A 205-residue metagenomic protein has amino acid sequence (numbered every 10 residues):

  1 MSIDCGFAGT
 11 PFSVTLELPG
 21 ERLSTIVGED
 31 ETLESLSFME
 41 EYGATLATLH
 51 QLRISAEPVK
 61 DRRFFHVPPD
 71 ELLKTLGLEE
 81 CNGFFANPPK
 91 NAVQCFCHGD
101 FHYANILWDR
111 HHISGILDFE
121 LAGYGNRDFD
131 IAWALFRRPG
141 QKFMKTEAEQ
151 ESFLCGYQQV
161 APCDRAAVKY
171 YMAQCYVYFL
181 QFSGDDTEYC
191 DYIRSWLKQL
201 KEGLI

Functional and structural regions predicted by a protein language model:
M1-F7, H112-S114, G125, E202-I205: Conserved NTP-binding catalytic cores of kinases and kinase-like/nucleotidyltransferase enzymes across multiple kinase
M1-I3, Q51-I54, W108, F119 (+2 more regions): Tryptophan-centric aromatic hotspots in well-structured domains and transmembrane helices
M1-P58: ATP-binding pocket architecture of kinase catalytic cores
S13, A44-L52, A56-N91: Active-site catalytic-loop/activation-segment of kinase and kinase-like phosphoryl-transfer enzymes
L18, H102, E120: Anionic group-transfer/hydrolysis microenvironments
E40, W133-I205: Helix-rich C-terminal or lid/interface subdomains of diverse kinases
Q94-F96, D109-E151, C155-Q158: Active-site Asp-x-Gly
F96-H98, Y103: Catalytic-loop of the protein kinase fold
